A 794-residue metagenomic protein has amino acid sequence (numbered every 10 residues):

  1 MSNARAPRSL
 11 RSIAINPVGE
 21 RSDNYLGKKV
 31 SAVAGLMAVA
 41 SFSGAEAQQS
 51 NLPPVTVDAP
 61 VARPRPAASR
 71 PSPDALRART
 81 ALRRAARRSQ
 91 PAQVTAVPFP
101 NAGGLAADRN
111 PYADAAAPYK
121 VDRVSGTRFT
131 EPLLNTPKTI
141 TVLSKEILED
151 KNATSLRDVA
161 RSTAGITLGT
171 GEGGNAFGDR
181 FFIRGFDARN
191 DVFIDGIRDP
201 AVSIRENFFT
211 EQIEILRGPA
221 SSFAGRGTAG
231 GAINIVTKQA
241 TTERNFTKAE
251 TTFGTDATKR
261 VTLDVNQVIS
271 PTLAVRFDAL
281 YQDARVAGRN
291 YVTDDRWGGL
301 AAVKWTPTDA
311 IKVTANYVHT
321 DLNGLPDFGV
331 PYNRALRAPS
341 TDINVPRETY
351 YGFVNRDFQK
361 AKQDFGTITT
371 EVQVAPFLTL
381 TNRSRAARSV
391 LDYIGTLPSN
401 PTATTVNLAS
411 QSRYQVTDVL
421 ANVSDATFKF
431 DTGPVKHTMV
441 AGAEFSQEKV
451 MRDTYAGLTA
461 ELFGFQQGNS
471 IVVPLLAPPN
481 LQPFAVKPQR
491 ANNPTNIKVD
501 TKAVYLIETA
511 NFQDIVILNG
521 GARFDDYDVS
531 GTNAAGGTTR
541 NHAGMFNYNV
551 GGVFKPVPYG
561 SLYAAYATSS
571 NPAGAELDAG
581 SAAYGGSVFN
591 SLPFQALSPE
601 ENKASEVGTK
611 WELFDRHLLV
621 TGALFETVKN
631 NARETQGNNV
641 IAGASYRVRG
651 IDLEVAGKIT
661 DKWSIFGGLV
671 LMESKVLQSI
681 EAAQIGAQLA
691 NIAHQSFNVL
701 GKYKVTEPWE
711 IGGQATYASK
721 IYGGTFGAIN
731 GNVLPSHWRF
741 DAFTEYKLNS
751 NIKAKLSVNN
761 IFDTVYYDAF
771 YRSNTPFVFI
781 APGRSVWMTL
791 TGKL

Functional and structural regions predicted by a protein language model:
P60-R244, V607: Acidic, small-polar-rich N-terminal luminal/periplasmic segments of exported/outer-membrane proteins
F208-E211, S222-G299, P307-I311, D364 (+1 more regions): Outer-membrane beta-barrel translocator/receptor signature
Q282-A287, D295, G299-T306, A310-Q373 (+5 more regions): Acidic/polar loop-and-plug regions of large Gram-negative outer-membrane beta-barrel proteins
K304-T308, T417, K436-E448, N493-K629 (+5 more regions): Structural signature of Gram-negative outer-membrane beta-barrels, strongest in the C-terminal barrel of TonB-dependent
G366-R388, S410-T532: Face-selective signature of the C-terminal outer-membrane beta-barrel domain
T369-Q373, L378-R385, S389-G395, Y563 (+4 more regions): Membrane-embedded beta-barrel scaffold of Gram-negative outer-membrane proteins
Q513, A623-V628, A642-F726, F762 (+1 more regions): Gram-negative outer-membrane beta-barrel transporters
Y717-F726, E745-L794: C-terminal beta-signal and adjacent terminal beta-strands/loops of Gram-negative outer-membrane beta-barrel proteins
